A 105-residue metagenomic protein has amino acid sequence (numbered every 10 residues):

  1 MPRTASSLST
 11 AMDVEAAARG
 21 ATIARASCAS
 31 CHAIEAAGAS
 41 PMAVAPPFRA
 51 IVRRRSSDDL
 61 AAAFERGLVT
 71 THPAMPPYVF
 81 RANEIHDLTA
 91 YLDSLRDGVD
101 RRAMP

Functional and structural regions predicted by a protein language model:
M1-I23: Electrostatic cytochrome c docking/interface patches
R19, L92-V99: A general structural signal for short secondary-structure boundary/capping elements
G20, A24-I34, L88: The canonical Cys-X-X-Cys-His
S40-A45: Short cysteine/histidine-rich zinc-coordinating motifs and their immediately flanking basic loops
P47-L95: Extracytoplasmic electron-transfer domains, predominantly the class I c-type cytochrome c fold
R102-P105: Short, solvent-exposed mixed-charge patches
